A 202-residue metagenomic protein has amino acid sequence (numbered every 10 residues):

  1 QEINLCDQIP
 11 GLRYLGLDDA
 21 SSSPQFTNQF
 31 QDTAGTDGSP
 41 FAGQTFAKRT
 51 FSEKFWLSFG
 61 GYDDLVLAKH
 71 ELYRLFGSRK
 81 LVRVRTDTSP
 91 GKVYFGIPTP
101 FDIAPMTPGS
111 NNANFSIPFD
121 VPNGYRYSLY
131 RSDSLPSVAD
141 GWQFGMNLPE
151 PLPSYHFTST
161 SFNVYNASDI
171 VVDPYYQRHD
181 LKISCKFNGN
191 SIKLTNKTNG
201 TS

Functional and structural regions predicted by a protein language model:
Q1, V82-V84, S191-N196: Short polybasic amphipathic segments
Q1-K48, F95-P105: Solvent-exposed edge beta-strands and adjacent loop segments that serve as assembly or binding interfaces
E2-N4, G91-F95, K193, G200-S202: Surface-exposed loop/edge segments in extracytoplasmic proteins
T36-G60, S110-Y125: Oligomerization/assembly interface segments of phage tail-like spikes and tubes
K54-F101: Short, acidic/charged, Gly/Pro-enriched secondary-structure junctions
L67-K80, S128-Q143: Charged, amphipathic alpha-helical segments and their flanking helix caps
L81-S128: Short beta-strand and beta-hairpin "edge-sheet" elements
D133-S202: Intrinsically disordered, low-complexity segments enriched in serine, threonine, and glycine
